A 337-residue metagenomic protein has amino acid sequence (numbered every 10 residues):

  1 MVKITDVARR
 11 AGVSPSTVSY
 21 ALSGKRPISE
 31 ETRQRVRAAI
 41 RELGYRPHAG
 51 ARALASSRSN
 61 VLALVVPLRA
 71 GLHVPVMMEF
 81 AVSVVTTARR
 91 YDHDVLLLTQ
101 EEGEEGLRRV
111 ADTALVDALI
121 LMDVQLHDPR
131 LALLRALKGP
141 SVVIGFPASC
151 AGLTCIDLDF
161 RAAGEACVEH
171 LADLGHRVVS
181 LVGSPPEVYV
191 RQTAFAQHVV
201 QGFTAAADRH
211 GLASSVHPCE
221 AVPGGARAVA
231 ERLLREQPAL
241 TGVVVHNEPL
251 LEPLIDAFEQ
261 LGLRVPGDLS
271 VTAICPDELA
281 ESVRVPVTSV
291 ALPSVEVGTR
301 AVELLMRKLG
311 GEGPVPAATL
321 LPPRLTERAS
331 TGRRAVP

Functional and structural regions predicted by a protein language model:
M1-N60, A335-P337: N-terminal helix-turn-helix DNA-binding module of bacterial transcription factors
S14, N60, D117, R177-V178 (+1 more regions): Short acidic/polar active-site loop segments enriched in Thr and Asp
E30, A38, Y45-R108, A118 (+4 more regions): Amphipathic helical "hinge" segments at domain boundaries
G50, E105-R108, P129-R130, G225-V229: Short acidic active-site motifs
T86-R90, A136-V143, P147-P337: Bacterial carbohydrate/catabolite-sensing allosteric modules
Q100-E104, M122-H127, E248-L250: Short beta->alpha connector loops
D112-A118, E236-T241: Short acidic/histidine-rich motifs immediately flanking catalytic phosphotransfer sites in two-component signaling
L126-K138: Active-site-adjacent beta->alpha loops and helix N-cap segments on the catalytic face of soluble alpha/beta enzymes
